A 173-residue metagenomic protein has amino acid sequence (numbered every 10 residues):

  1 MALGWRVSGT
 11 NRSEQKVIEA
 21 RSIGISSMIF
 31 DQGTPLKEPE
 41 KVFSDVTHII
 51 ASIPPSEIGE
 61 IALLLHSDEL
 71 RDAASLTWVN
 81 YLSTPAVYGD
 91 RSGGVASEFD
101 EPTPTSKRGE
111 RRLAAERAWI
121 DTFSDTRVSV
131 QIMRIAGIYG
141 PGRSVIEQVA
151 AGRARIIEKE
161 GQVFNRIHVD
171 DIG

Functional and structural regions predicted by a protein language model:
M1-W5: N-terminal Rossmann NAD(P)H-binding glycine-rich loop of SDR-like oxidoreductase domains
S8-E14, D31-G33: N-terminal Rossmann-fold cofactor-binding loop
S22-P35, A51-P55: Rossmann-fold cofactor-recognition segment
P39-Y81: NAD(P)-cofactor binding segment of oxidoreductase domains
I49, I172-G173: Non-catalytic, hydrophobic alpha-helical segments
S67-K107: Conserved Rossmann-fold NAD(P)-dependent oxidoreductase catalytic core, especially the SDR/UDP-sugar
S92-I132, I157: Catalytic helix-loop patch of NAD(P)-dependent Rossmann-fold dehydrogenases
I120-F164, V169: NAD(P)-dependent short-chain dehydrogenase/reductase
